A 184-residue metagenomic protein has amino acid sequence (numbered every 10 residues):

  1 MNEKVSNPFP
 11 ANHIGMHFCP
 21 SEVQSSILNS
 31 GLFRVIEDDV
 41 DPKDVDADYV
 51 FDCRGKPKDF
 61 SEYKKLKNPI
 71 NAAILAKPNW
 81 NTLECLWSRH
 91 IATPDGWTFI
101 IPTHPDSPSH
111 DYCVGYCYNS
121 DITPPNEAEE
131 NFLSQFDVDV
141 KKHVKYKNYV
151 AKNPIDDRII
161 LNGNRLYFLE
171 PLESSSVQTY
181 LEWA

Functional and structural regions predicted by a protein language model:
M1-K4: N-terminal FAD cofactor-binding segment of flavoenzymes
N7-P8: Amphipathic heptad-repeat coiled-coil/leucine-zipper-like oligomerization helices
A11-H17: Active-site rim elements
N12, C85, L169-L172: Residue-level detector of alpha-helix boundaries and kinks
G15, N71, R165-L166: Generic secondary-structure boundary/loop-capping signal
F18-F136: Predominantly flavin-linked oxidoreductase catalytic cores and closely associated redox partners
H104-D106, C117-A184: FAD/FMN-dependent oxidoreductases across multiple families
